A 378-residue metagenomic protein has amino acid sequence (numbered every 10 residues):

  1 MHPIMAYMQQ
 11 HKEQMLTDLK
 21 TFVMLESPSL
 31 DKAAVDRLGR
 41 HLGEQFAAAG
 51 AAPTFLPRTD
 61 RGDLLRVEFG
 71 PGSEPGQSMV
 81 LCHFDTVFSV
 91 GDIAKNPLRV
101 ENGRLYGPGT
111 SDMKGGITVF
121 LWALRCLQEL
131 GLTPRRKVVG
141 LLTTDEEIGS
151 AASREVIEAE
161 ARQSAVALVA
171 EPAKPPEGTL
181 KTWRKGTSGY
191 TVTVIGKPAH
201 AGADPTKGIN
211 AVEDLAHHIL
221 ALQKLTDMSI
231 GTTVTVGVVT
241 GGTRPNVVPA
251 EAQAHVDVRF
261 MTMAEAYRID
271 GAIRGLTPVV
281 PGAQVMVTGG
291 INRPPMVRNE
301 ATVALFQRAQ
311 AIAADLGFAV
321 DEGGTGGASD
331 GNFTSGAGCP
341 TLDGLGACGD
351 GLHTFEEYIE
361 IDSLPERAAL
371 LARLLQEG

Functional and structural regions predicted by a protein language model:
M1-P108, E129-P134, G331: Acidic/His- and Gly-rich active-site-bordering loop/insert found across diverse amide/peptide-bond hydrolases
M1-P3, S27, Q45-A48, P57 (+4 more regions): Metal-dependent amide/peptide-bond hydrolase catalytic core, centered on the "pita-bread" metallohydrolase fold
Q77-M79, L105, A165-V169, T191 (+1 more regions): Short glycine-aspartate micro-motif
L81-C82, L141-T143, A167-E171, T193-I195 (+1 more regions): Short beta-strand segments
R104-T118, H200, D330: Glycine/serine-rich anion-binding loops at beta->alpha junctions that coordinate negatively charged ligand groups
M113-W183: Acidic/histidine-rich catalytic neighborhood of metal-dependent amide-processing enzymes
